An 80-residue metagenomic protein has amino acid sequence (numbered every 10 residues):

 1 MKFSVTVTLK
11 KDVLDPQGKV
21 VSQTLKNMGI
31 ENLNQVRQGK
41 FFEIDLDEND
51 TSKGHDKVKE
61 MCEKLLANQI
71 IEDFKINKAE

Functional and structural regions predicted by a protein language model:
K2-S4, T8-F41, H55-E80: Long, contiguous binding/interaction regions
F42-D47: Amphipathic alpha-helical segments that form the core helices of the histone-fold
E48-S52: Helix N-cap motif at beta-to-alpha junctions
